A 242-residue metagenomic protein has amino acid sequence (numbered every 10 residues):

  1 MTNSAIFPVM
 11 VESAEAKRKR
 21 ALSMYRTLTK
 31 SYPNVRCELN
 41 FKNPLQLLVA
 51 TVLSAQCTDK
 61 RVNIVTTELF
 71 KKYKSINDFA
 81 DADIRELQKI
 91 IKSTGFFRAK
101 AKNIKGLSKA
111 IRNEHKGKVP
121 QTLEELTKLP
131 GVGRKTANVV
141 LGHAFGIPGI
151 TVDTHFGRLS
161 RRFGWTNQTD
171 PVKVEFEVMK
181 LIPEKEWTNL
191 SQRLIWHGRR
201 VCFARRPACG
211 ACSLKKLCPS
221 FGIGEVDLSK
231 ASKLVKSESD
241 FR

Functional and structural regions predicted by a protein language model:
I6-E238: Catalytic cores of DNA base-excision repair glycosylases
D240-R242: Long, low-complexity, Ser/Thr- and acidic/proline-rich intrinsically disordered regions
